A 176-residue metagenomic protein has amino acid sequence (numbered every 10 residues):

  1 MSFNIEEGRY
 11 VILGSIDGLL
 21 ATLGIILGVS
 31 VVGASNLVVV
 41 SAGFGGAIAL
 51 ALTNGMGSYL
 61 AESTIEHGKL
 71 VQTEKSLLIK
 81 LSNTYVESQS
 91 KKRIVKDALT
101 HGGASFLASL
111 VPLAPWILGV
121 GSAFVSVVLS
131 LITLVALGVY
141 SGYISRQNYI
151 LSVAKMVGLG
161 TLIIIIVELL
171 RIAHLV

Functional and structural regions predicted by a protein language model:
M1-I16, A49, T53-A104: Cytosol/matrix-facing amphipathic helices and coiled-coil assembly/linker segments of eukaryotic membrane proteins
I5-N54: Long, highly hydrophobic alpha-helical transmembrane signal-anchor segments
G18-I25, D97-P112, L159: Core segments of transmembrane alpha-helices that mediate helix-helix packing or line hydrophobic substrate/ligand
N36, L60-T73, G119, A123 (+2 more regions): Membrane-interfacial segments
A49-T53, G57, A108, P112 (+4 more regions): Alpha-helical transmembrane segments of multipass membrane proteins
V120-T133: Structural signature of hydrophobic alpha-helical transmembrane segments
A136-L162: Interfacial loop-to-transmembrane junctions
I165-V176: Juxtamembrane boundary at the C-terminal end of a transmembrane helix
